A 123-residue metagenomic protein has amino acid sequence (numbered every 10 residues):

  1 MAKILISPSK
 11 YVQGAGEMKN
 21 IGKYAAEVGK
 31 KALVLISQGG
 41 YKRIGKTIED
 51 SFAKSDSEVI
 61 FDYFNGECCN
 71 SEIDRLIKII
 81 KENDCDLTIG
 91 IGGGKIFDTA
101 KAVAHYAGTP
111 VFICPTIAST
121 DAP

Functional and structural regions predicted by a protein language model:
M1-L87: ATP/NTP phosphate-donor binding region
N70-P123: Glycine/threonine-rich beta-strand-loop-alpha-helix active-site module that forms ligand/phosphate-binding
